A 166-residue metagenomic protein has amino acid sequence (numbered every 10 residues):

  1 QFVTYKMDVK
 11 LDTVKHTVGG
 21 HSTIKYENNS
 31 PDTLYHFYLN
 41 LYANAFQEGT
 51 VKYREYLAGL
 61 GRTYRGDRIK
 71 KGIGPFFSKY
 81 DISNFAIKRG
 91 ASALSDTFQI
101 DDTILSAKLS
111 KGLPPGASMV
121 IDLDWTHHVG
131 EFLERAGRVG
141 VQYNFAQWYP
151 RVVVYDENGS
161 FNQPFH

Functional and structural regions predicted by a protein language model:
Q1-G19, V139, A146: N-terminal, polar/Ser/Thr-rich
M7-K10, L94-T97, K108-L113, H166: Beta-strand-rich interaction surfaces with strong enrichment in secreted/lumenal proteins
G19, D32-L39, G49-V51, D96 (+2 more regions): Short, hydrophobic/aromatic beta-strand segments
S22-I24, N28, L39-A43, A117-E131: Short, hydrophobic/aromatic-enriched beta-strand segments in well-ordered soluble domains
K25-A45, Y53-S78, H166: Surface-exposed beta-strand/loop patches in extracellular or lumenal glycoproteins
G61-F85, D122-H166: Extended, low-hydrophobicity, Ser/Thr/Pro/Gly-biased non-transmembrane segments
T103-A107, M119: Short strand-edge motifs at loop-to-beta-strand transitions and within beta-strands of extracellular beta-rich domains
